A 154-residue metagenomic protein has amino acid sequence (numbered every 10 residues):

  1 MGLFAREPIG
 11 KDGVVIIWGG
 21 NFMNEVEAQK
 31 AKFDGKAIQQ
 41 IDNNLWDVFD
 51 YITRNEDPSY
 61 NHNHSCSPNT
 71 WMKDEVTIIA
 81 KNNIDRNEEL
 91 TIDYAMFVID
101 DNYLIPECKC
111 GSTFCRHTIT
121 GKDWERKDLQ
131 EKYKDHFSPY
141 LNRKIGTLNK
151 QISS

Functional and structural regions predicted by a protein language model:
M1-K73: Catalytic cores of histone-lysine modification enzymes
H64-S154: C-terminal SET catalytic tail plus cysteine-rich post-SET Zn-binding segment of SAM-dependent SET-domain
